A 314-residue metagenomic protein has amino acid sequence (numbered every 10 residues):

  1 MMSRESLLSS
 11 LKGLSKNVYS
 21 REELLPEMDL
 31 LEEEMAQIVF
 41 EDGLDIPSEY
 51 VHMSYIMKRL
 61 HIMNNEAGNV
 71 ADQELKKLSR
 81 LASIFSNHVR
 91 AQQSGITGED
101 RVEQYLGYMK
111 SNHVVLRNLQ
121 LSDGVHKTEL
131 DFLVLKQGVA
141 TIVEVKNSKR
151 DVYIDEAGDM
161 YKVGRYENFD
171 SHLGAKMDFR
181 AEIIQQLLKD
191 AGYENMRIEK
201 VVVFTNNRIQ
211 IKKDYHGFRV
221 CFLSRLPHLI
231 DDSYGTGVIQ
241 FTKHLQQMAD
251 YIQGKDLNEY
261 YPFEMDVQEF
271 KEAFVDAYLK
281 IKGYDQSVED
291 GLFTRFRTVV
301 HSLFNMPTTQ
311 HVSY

Functional and structural regions predicted by a protein language model:
M1-T128, Q137-V139, I154, G164-Y314: Surface-exposed interaction regions that form or flank ligand-binding interfaces
D131: Phosphate-centric recognition/catalysis
V134-D159: Active-site beta-strand-loop-beta-strand hairpin of nuclease catalytic cores that positions key catalytic residues
